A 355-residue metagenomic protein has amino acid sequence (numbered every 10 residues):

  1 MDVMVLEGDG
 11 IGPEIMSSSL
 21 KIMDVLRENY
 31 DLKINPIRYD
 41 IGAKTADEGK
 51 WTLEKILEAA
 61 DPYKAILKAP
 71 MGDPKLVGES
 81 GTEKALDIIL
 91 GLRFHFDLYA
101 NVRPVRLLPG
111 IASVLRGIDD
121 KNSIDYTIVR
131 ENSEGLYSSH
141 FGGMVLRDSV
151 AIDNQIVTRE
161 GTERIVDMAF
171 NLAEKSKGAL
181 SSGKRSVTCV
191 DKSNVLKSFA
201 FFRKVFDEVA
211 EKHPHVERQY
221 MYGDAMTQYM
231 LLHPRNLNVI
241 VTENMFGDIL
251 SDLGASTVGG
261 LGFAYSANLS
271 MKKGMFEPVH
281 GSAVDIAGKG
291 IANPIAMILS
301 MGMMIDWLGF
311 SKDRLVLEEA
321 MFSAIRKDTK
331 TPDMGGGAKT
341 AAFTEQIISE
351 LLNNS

Functional and structural regions predicted by a protein language model:
M4-K21, V25-R27, R147-Y222: Glycine-rich phosphate/diphosphate-binding loop of Rossmann-like nucleotide-binding domains
D9-G12, K64, V129, A169 (+5 more regions): Buried hydrophobic positions in well-ordered alpha/beta secondary-structure cores of metabolic enzymes
S19, M23, M297-I305, I347: Buried hydrophobic packing segments
D31-E54, M230: N-terminal beta-loop-helix "entrance" segment that forms/cooperates in small-molecule cofactor or anionic ligand
D31-N35, K177-V190, H213-M221, F310-E318 (+1 more regions): Flexible, glycine/charged-enriched surface loops at secondary-structure junctions
A43-T45, P104, Y229-T329: Glycine-rich phosphate/nucleotide-binding loop
A46-I152, M245: N-terminal glycine-rich phosphate/adenylate-binding segment common to multiple enzyme folds
N194-V205, V209-L253, T257-G262, L351 (+1 more regions): Accessory "access/gating" subregions that flank catalytic or transport cores
